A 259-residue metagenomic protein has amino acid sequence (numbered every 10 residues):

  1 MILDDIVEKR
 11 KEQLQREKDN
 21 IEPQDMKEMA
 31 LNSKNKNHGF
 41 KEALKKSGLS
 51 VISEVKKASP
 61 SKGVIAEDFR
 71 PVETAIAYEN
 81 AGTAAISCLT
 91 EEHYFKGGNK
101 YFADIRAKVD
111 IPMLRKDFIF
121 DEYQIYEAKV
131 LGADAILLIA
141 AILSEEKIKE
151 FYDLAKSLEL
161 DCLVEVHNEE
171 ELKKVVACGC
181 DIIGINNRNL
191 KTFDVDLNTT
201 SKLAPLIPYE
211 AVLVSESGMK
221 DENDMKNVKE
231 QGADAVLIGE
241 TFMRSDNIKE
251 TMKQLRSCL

Functional and structural regions predicted by a protein language model:
I2-A66: An N-cap/entry alpha-helix motif that binds or orients negatively charged groups
I6, S53, Y78, A128 (+4 more regions): Conserved, mostly hydrophobic/aromatic
K9, K56-A58, E91, F118 (+5 more regions): Active-site beta-loop-alpha junctions enriched in small/polar residues
V55, K62-L163, E169-K174, T200-L203: N-terminal active-site wall of soluble small-molecule enzyme domains
F120-L131, E169-C178, M219-I238: Catalytic cores of alpha/beta
E127-K147, I185-F193, A233-T251: Glycine-rich phosphate-binding active-site loops on the catalytic face of alpha/beta enzymes
I182-D224, K229-I238: Catalytic-face loop-and-helix region of soluble metabolic enzyme cores
K202-L206, R244-L259: C-terminal helical cap(s) of enzyme catalytic domains, especially alpha/beta-barrels
